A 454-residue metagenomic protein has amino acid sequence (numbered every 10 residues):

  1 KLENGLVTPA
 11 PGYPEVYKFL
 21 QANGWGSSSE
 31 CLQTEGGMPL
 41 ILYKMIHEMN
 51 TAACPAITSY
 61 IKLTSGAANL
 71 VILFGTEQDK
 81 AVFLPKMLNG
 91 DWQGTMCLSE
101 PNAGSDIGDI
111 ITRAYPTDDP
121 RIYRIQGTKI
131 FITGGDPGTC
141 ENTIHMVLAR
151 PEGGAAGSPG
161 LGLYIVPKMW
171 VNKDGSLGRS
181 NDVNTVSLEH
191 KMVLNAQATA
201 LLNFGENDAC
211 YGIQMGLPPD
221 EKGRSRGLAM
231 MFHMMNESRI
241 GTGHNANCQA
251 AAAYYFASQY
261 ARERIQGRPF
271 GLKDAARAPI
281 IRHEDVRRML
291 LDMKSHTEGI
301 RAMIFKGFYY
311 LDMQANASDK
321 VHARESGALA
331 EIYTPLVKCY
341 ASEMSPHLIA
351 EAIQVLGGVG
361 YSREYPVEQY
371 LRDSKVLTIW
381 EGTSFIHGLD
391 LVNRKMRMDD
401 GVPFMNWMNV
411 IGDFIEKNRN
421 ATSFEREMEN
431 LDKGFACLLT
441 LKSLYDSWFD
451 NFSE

Functional and structural regions predicted by a protein language model:
K1-K62, Q78, V82: Amphipathic, small/basic residue-rich leader segments at the start of a protein or domain
T58-E77, G104: N-terminal glycine-rich flavin-associated loop
N89-L98: A short, Trp-centered hydrophobic/proline-enriched beta-strand micro-motif
A114-Y115: A structural signal for short hydrophobic beta-strand segments in well-ordered beta-sheet cores
R121-S180: A short core secondary-structure module
F131, W170-V186, K191, L201-S238 (+2 more regions): A glycine-rich, basic-preceded beta-loop-alpha segment at the flavin cofactor/substrate interface of flavin-utilizing
L194, A328-N409: Alpha-helix capping/hinge segments and adjacent helical runs
N236-A317, G401-I411, I415-E454: Extended amphipathic alpha-helical segments enriched in small hydrophobics
